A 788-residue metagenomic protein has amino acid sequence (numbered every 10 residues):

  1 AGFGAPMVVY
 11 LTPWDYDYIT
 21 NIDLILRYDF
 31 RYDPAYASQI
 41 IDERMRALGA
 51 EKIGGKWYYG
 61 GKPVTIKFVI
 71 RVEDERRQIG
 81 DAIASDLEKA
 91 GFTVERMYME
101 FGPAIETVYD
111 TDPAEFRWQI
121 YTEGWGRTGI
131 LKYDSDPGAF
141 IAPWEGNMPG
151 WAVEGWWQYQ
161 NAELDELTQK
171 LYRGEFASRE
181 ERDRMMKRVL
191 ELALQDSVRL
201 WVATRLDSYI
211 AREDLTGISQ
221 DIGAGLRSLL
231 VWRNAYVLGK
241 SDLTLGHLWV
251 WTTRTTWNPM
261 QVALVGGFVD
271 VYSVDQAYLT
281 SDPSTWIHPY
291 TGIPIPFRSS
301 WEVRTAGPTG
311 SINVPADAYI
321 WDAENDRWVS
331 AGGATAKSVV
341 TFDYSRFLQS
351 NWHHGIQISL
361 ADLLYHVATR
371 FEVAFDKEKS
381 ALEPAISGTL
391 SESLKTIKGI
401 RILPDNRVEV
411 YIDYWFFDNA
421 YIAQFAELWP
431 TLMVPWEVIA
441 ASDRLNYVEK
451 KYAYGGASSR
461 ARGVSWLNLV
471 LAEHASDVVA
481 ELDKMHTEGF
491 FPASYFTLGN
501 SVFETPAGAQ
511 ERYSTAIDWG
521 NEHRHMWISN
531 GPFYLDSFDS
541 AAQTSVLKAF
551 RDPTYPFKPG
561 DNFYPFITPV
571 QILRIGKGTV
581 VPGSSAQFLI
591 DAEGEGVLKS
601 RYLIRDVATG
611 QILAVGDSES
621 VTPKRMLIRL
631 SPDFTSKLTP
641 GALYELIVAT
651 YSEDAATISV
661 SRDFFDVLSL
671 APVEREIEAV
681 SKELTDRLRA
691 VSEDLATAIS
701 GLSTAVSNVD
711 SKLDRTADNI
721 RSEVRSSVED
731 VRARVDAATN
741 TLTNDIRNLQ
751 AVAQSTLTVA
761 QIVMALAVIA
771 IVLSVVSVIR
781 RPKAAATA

Functional and structural regions predicted by a protein language model:
A1-A5, V9, D29-F30, E95-I105 (+11 more regions): Extracytoplasmic/peripheral linker and loop segments enriched in polar/acidic and small residues with frequent Thr/Pro
A1-S85, K89, R188, V231-R233 (+7 more regions): Append "and occasionally in soluble cytosolic enzymes with long acidic Gly/Pro-rich linkers
P34-Q39, T252, Q261-V271, Y278-S281 (+3 more regions): Gly/Pro-rich hinge or "lid" segments in bacterial periplasmic/extracellular proteins
K56-G60, P103, E166-L167, R184 (+10 more regions): Surface-exposed, Gly/Pro/Thr- and Asp/Glu-enriched linker/hinge segments that connect structured elements
D81-A90, P103-W118, G355: Short helices/loops that flank or line small-molecule/ion binding pockets
I141, E145, D207-T255, P259-D270 (+7 more regions): Long beta-strand-rich cores associated with HINT superfamily self-processing modules
R675-Q754: Extended alpha-helical stalk/coiled-coil segments
V772-A788: C-terminal membrane-anchoring or membrane-association module
